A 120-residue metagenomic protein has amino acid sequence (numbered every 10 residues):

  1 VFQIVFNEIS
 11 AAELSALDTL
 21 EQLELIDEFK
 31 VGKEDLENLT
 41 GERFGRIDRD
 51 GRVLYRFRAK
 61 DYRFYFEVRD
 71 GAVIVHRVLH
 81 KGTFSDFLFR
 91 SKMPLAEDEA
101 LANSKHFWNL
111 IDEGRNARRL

Functional and structural regions predicted by a protein language model:
V1-F29, L95-L120: Arg/Lys-rich, positively charged N-terminal/basic patches that mediate binding to nucleic acids
I4, Y55, V73: A broad, low-specificity signal marking well-ordered, structured residues that form hydrophobic/aromatic
D18, F29, K33, D61 (+1 more regions): Generic secondary-structure microfeatures
T19, N38-G41, R90: Generic detector of low-complexity/intrinsically disordered segments and short hydrophobic N-terminal stretches
E24, Y55-R58, R63: Short, cationic motifs built from Arg/Lys/His that form the positively charged side of catalytic pockets
V31-R58: A short, surface-exposed loop/turn module that caps and links secondary-structure elements
Y62-R63, E67-L120: Enriched for short, Lys/Arg-rich terminal
